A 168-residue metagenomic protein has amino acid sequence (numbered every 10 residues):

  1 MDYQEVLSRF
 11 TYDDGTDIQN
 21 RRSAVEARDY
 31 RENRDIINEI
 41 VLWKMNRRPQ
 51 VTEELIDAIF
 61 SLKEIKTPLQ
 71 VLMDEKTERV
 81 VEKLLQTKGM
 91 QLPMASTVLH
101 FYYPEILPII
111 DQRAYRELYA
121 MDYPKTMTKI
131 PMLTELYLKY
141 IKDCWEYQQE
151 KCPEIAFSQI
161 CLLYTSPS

Functional and structural regions predicted by a protein language model:
D2-V6: Active-site-proximal or metal-binding-adjacent scaffold patches in catalytic folds
S8-E82: Long, highly charged, low-complexity intrinsically disordered interaction regions that mediate electrostatic DNA/RNA
K76-Q86, M94, I106, I110 (+2 more regions): Amphipathic alpha-helical interface surfaces
A95-F101: Short hydrophobic alpha-helical segments that form membrane-spanning helices or hydrophobic packing faces of helical
Y103-Q148: Phosphate-backbone recognition surface of nucleic-acid-processing proteins
Y164-S168: Conserved small/polar residues in nucleotide/adenosyl-binding loops
